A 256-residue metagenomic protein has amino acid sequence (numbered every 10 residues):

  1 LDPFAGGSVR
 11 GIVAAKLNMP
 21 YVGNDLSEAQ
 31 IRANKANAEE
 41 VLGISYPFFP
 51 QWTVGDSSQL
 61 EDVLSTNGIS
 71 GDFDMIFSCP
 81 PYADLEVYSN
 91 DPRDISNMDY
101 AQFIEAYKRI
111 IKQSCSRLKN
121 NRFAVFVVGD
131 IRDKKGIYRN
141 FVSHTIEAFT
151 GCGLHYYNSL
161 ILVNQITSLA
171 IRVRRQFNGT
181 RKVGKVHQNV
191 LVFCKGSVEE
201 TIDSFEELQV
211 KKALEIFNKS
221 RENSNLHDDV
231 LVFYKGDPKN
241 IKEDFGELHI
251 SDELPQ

Functional and structural regions predicted by a protein language model:
L1-Q256: Class I S-adenosyl-L-methionine-dependent methyltransferase catalytic core
